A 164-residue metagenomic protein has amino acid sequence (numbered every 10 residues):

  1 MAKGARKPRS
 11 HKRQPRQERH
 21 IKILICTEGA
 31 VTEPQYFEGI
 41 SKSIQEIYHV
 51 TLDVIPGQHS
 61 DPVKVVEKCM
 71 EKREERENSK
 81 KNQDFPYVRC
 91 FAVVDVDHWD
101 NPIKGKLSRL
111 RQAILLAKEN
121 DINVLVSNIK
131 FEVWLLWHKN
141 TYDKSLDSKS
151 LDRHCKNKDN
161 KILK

Functional and structural regions predicted by a protein language model:
A2-K22, P34-P56, E74-K164: C-terminal accessory helical subdomains adjacent to catalytic cores in phosphodiester- and nucleotide-handling enzymes
I23-E28: Short, hydrophobic/glycine-enriched beta-strand segments
G29, E33, Q58-C69: Phosphate/oxyanion-binding active-site loops and adjacent basic polyanion-contact surfaces
